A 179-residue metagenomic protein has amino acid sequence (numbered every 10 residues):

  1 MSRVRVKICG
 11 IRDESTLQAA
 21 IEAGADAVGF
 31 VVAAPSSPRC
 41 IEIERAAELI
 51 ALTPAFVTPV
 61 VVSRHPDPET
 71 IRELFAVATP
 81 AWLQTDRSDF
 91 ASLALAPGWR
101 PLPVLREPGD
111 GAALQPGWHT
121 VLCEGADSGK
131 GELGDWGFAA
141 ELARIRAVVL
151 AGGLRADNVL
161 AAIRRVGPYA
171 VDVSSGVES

Functional and structural regions predicted by a protein language model:
M1-S179: Conserved N-terminal beta1-alpha1 strand-loop-helix module at the mouth
